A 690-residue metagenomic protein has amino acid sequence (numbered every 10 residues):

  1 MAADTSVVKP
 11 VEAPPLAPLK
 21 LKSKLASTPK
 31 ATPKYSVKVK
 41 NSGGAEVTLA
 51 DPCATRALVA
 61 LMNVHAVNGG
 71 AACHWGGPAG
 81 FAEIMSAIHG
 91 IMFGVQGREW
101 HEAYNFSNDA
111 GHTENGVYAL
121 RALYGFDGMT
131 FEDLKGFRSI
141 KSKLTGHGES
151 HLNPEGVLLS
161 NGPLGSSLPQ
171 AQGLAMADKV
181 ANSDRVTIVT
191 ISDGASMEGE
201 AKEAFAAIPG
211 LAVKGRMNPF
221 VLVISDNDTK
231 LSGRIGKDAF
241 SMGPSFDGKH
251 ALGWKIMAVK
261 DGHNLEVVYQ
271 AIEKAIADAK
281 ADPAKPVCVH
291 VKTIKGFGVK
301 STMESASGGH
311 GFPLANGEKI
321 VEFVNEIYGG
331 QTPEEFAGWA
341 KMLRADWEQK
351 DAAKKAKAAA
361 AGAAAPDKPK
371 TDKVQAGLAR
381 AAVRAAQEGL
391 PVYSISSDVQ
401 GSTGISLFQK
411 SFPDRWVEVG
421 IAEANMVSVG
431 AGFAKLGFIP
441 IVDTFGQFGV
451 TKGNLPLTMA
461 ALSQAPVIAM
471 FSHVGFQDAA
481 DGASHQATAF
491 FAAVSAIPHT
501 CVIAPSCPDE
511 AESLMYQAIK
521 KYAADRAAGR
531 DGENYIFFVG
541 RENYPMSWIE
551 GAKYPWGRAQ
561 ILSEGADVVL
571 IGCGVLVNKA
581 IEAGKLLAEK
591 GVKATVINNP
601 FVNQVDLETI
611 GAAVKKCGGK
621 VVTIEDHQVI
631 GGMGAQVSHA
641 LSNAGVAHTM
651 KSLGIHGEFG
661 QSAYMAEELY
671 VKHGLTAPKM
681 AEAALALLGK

Functional and structural regions predicted by a protein language model:
M1-M85, A195-E198, F220-V221, D228 (+5 more regions): Conserved acidic/glycine
A2-V7, K260-A281, F412-V419, A424 (+3 more regions): Glycine-rich, anion-gripping cofactor-binding loops and their flanking helix/strand elements in enzyme active sites
V59-A66, G77-V213, I405, Y554: Cofactor-binding active-site loop characterized by glycine-rich and histidine/acidic residues
V95, G148-G329, I497-G619, I624: Glycine-rich ThDP/TPP pyrophosphate-binding loop and its adjacent helix/strand module within ThDP-dependent enzymes
A110-E114, I191-E198, I224-K230, G262-L265 (+10 more regions): Acidic, glycine-rich active-site loops and adjacent beta-strand->loop/helix elements that engage anionic groups
G111-H112, K135-K143, S396-S402, I421-N425 (+5 more regions): Short glycine-enriched loops at secondary-structure junctions
E149-P219, Q400-F476, Q486-A489, E608 (+1 more regions): Thiamine diphosphate
